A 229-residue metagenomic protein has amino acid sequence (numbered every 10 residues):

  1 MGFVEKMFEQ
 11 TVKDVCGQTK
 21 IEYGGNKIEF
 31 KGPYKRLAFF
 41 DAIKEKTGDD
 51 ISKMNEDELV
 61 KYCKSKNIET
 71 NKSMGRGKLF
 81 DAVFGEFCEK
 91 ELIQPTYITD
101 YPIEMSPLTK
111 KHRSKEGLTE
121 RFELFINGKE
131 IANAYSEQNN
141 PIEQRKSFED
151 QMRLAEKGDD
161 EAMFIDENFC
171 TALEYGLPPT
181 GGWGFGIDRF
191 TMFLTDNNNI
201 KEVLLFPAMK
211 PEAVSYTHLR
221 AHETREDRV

Functional and structural regions predicted by a protein language model:
M1-T11: Short amphipathic C-terminal alpha-helix that caps PH/PH-like domains
Q10-K13, G48, N127, E137 (+3 more regions): Short, well-ordered loop/turn and helix-capping segments at boundaries between secondary-structure elements and domains
K13-K129, S147-L177, S215: Metal-assisted phosphate- and nucleotidyl-transfer catalytic regions
E104-L108, A132-N133, N139-I142, T191-M192 (+1 more regions): Flexible loop/turn segments at secondary-structure boundaries
E130-N133, E137, P178-F193: Conserved phosphate/anionic-ligand binding catalytic regions in large, soluble enzymes, centered on
E174, T191, N197-A213: Acidic, carboxylate-rich catalytic segments that either coordinate divalent cations
T217-T224: Conserved small/polar residues in nucleotide/adenosyl-binding loops
R228-V229: Hydrophobic alpha-helical segments, chiefly the membrane-spanning helices and signal/signal-anchor peptides
